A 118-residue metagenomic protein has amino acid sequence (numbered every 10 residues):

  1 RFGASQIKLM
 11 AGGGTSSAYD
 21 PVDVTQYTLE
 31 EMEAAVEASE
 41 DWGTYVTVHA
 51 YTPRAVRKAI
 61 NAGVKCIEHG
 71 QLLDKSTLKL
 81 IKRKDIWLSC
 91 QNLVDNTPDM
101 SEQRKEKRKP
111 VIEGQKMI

Functional and structural regions predicted by a protein language model:
R1-K8: Alpha-helical scaffold segments that flank or form the walls of functional sites
M10-I118: Active-site core of metal-dependent hydrolases
